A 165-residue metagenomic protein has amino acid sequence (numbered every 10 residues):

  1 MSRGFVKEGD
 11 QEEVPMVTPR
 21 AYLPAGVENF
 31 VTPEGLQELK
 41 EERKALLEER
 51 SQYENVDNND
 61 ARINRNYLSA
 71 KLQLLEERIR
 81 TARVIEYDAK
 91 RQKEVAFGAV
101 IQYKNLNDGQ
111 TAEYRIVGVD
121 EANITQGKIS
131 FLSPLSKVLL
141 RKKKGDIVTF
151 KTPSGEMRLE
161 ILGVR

Functional and structural regions predicted by a protein language model:
M1-R78: Helix-rich terminal scaffold detector
S2-G4, I63-A70, R78-A82, A96 (+2 more regions): Generic detector of short, locally flexible boundary/turn motifs and exposed helical patches
E12-V14, P19-A21, I85-A89, A122-I124 (+1 more regions): Short secondary-structure boundary micro-motifs
V27, R91, T125: Glycine-rich, flexible loop/turn motifs
T32, E94-D120, T125-G127, L132-L139 (+1 more regions): FKBP-type peptidyl-prolyl cis-trans isomerase
K71-N105: Coiled-coil termination/hinge junctions
